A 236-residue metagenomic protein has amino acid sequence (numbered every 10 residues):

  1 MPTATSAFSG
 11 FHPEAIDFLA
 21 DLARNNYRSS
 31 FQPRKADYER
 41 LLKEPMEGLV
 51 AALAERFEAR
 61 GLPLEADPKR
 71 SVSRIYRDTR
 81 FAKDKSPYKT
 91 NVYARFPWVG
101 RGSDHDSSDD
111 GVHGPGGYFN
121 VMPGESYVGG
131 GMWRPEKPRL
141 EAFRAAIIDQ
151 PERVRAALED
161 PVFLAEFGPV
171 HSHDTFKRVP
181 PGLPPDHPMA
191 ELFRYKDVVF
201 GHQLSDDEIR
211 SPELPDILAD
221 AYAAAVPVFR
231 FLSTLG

Functional and structural regions predicted by a protein language model:
P2-D21, V50, A54-F57, K83 (+3 more regions): Long, solvent-exposed, polar/charged low-complexity segments
I16, F31, M122-G124: Residues forming anionic-ligand binding surfaces in small-molecule and nucleic-acid pockets of primarily soluble enzymes
A20-Y76: Active-site acidic/histidine clusters and adjacent loop/turn architecture that either coordinate catalytic ions
N26-S30, R134-E141, P212: Inter-helical turn/loop segments and adjacent helix faces that build the functional surface of alpha-helical bundle
Y38, L42, M46, L140-F143 (+3 more regions): Amphipathic alpha-helical coiled-coil segments
A59-Y88, E166-P180: A short, surface-exposed loop/turn module that caps and links secondary-structure elements
D78-D149: Aromatic- and glycine-enriched beta-alpha-beta binding-site module
V121-L183: Compact, glycine/acidic-enriched structural inserts
